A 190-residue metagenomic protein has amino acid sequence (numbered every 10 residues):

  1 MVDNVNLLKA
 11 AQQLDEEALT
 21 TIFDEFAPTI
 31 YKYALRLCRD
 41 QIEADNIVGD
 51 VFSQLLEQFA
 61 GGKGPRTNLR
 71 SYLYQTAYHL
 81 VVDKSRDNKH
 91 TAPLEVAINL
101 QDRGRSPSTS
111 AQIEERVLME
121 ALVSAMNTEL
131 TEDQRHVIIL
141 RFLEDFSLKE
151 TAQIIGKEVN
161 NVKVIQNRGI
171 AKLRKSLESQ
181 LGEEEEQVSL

Functional and structural regions predicted by a protein language model:
M1-T29, S124, V188-L190: N-terminal module of bacterial RNA polymerase sigma factors
A11, I30, A34, A44-L55 (+4 more regions): Short, small-hydrophobic-rich alpha-helical interface motif
Q12-Q13, R39, D50-N68: Sigma70-family region 2
Q13, S106-I139, F146, E150-Q153: Amphipathic alpha-helical segment used for protein-protein interaction
F23-I42, E57, N127-L130, S176-S179: Amphipathic, Lys/Arg- and hydrophobic-enriched alpha-helical face
G61, Q75-E95: Arg/Lys-rich amphipathic alpha helix in sigma70-family domain 2
T67, Q134, L143, L148-K149 (+1 more regions): DNA-recognition helix of helix-turn-helix
D83, T91-E115, V123: Internal acidic/polar
